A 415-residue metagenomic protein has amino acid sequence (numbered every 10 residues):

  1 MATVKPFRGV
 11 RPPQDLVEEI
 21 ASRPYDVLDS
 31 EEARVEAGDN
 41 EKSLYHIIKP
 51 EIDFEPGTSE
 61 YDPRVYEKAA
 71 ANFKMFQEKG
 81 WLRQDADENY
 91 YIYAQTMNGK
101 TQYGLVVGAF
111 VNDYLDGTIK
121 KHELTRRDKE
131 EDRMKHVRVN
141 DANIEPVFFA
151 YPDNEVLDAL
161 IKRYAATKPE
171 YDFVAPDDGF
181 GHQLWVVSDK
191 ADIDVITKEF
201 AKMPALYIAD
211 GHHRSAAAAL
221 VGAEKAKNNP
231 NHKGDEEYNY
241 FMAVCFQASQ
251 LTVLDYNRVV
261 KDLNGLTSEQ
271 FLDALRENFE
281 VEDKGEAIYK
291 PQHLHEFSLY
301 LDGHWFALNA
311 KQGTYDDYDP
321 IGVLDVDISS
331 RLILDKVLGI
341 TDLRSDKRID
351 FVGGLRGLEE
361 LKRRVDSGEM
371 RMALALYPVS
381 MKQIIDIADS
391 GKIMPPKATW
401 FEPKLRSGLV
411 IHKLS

Functional and structural regions predicted by a protein language model:
M1-S415: Surface-exposed, charge/polar-rich loops and edge strands
